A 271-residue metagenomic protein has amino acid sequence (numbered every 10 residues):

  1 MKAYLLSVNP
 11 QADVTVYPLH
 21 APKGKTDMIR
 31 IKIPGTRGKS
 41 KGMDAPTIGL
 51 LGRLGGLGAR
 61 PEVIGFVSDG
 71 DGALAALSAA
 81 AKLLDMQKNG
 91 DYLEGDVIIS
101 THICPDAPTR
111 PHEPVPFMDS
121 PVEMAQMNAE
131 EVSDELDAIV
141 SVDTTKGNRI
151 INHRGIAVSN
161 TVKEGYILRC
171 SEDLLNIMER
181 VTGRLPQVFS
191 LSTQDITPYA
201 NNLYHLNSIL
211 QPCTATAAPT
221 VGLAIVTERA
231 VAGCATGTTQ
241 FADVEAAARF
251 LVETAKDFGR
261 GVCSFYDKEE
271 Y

Functional and structural regions predicted by a protein language model:
M1-R60: Soluble metallo-hydrolase cores and metallopeptidase-like ectodomains found primarily in the secretory/periplasmic
L6, P10, P114-K163: C-terminal domain-closing interface element
P22-K23, G38-D44, V67-D69, N89-L93 (+2 more regions): Solvent-exposed alpha-helices and their adjacent loops that cap or buttress functional pockets in soluble metabolic
L50, A59-T101: Alpha-helical metal-binding/catalytic segments enriched in His/Glu/Asp
E62, P108-V115, I151-R154, A235: Short acidic, glycine/serine/threonine-rich loops at helix termini
D71, D85-K88, M118-D134, S159-I177 (+2 more regions): Conserved, well-structured core segments that form the ligand-binding/active-site neighborhood of functional domains
E94-M127: A structural-propensity feature for long, helix-poor, extended segments
T144-Y271: Active-site-adjacent substrate-binding region of metalloamidase/peptidase-like peptide-processing proteins
